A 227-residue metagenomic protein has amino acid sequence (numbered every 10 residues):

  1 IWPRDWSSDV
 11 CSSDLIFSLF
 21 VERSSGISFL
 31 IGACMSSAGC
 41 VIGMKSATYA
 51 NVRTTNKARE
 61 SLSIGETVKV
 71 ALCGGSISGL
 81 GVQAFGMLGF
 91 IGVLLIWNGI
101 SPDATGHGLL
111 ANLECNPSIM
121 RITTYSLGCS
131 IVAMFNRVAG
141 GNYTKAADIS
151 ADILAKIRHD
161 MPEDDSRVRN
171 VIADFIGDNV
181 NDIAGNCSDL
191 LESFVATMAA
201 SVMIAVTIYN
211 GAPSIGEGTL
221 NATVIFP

Functional and structural regions predicted by a protein language model:
I1-V10: Single conserved hydrophobic/aromatic residue that forms the stacking wall/gate of nucleotide- or nucleobase-binding
R4, N56-G79, M161-L190: Membrane-interface segments at loop-to-transmembrane junctions
F17-V21, C40, F90-L94: Structural signal for membrane-spanning alpha-helices in multi-pass inner-membrane proteins, emphasizing helix cores
L19-I27, L95-M120, M203-I225: Helix-coil boundary and interhelical linker segments in multi-pass alpha-helical membrane proteins
A33-K45, G79-I91, R121, S126-V138: Mid-bilayer segments of alpha-helical transmembrane spans in multi-pass integral membrane proteins that mediate
C40-A47, V82, G86-F90, G140 (+5 more regions): Alpha-helical transmembrane segments and their lipid-water interface positions in multi-pass membrane proteins
V41-G65, W97-H107, N136-N170: Juxtamembrane helix-loop transition segments at the membrane interface in multi-pass membrane proteins
E163-P227: Helix-loop-helix junctions within the multi-pass membrane cores of secondary transporters/permeases
